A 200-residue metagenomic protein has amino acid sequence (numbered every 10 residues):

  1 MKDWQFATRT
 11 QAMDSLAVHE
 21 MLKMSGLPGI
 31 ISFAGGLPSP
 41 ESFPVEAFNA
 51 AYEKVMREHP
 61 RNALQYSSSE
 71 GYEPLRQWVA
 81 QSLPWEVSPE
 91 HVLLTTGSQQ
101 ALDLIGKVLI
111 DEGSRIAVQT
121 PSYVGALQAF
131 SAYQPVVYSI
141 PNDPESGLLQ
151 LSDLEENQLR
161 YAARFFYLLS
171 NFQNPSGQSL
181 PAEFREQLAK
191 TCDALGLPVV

Functional and structural regions predicted by a protein language model:
M1-R9: Generic N-terminal amphipathic, Lys/Arg-enriched alpha-helix
F6-A7, H19, S114, D193: A composition-driven signal for long, intrinsically disordered, charge-rich low-complexity tracts
Q11-G97, L104: N-terminal small-domain helix-loop-helix segment of the aminotransferase-like
N62-G196: Conserved core of the PLP fold type I
P198-V200: Residue-level marker for buried hydrophobic side chains located in beta-strands that build the well-ordered beta-sheet
